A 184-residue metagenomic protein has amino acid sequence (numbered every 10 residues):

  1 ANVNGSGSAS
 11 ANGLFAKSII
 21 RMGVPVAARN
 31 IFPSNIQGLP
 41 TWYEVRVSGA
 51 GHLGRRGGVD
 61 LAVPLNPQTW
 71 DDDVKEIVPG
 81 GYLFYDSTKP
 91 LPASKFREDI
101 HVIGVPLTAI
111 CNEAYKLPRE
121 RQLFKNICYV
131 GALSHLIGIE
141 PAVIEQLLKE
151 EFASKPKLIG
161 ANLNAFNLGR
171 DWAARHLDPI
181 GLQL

Functional and structural regions predicted by a protein language model:
A1-L184: Active-site cofactor/cluster-binding pocket
